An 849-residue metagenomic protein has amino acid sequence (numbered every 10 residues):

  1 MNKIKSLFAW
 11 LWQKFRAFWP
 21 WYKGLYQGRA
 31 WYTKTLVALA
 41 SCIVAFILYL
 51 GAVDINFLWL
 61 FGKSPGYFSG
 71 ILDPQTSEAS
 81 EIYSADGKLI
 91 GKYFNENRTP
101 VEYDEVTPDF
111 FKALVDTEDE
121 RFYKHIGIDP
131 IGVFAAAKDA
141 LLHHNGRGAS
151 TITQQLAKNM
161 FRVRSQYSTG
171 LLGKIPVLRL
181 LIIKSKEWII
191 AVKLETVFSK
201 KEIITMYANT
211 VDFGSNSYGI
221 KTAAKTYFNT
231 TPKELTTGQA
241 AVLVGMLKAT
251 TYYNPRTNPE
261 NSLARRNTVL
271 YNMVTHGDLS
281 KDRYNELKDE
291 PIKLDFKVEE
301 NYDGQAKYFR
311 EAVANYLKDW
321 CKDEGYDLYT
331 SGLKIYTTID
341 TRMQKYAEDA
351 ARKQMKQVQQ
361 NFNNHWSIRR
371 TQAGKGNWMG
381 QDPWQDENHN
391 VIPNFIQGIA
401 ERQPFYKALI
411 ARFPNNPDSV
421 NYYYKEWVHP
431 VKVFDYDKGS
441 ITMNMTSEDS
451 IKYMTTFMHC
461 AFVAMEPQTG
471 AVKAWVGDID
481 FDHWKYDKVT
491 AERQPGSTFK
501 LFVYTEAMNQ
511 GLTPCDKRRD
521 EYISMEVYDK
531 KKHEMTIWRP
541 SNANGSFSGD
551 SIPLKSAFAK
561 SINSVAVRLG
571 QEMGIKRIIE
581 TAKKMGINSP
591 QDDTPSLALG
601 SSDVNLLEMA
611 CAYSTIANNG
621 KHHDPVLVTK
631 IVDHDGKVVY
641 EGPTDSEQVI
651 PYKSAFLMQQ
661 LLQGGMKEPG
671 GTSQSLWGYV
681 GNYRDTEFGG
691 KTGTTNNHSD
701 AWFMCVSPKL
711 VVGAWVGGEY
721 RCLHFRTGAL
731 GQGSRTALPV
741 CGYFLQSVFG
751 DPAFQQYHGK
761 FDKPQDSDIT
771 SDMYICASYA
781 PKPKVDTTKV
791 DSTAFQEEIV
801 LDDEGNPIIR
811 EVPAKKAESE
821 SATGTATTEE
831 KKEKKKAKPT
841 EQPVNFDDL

Functional and structural regions predicted by a protein language model:
M1-Y83, R121, L141, V358: N-terminal type II signal-anchor transmembrane helix that functions as the membrane-insertion/stop-transfer segment
A9, T76-N285, Y302, Y308 (+6 more regions): Peptidoglycan glycan-strand catalytic modules in the bacterial/periplasmic cell-wall system
T99-D104, I451-C460, H483-F502, C515-R518 (+1 more regions): Short active-site loop at a secondary-structure junction that contains or immediately precedes the catalytic residue(s)
A113-V115, M273, A347, T469-G470 (+7 more regions): Active-site SXXK
Y123-V133, Y218-I220, S280-N285, M508-K532 (+2 more regions): Short, well-structured active-site flanking segments
L142-S168, K233, K297-Y308, L512-I578 (+3 more regions): Conserved catalytic neighborhood of penicillin-recognizing serine enzymes
N145, S280-T338, R342-D418: Non-catalytic structural connector segments
T337, T341-Q357, V391-E466, W475-V476 (+2 more regions): A penicillin-recognizing enzyme superfamily signal
